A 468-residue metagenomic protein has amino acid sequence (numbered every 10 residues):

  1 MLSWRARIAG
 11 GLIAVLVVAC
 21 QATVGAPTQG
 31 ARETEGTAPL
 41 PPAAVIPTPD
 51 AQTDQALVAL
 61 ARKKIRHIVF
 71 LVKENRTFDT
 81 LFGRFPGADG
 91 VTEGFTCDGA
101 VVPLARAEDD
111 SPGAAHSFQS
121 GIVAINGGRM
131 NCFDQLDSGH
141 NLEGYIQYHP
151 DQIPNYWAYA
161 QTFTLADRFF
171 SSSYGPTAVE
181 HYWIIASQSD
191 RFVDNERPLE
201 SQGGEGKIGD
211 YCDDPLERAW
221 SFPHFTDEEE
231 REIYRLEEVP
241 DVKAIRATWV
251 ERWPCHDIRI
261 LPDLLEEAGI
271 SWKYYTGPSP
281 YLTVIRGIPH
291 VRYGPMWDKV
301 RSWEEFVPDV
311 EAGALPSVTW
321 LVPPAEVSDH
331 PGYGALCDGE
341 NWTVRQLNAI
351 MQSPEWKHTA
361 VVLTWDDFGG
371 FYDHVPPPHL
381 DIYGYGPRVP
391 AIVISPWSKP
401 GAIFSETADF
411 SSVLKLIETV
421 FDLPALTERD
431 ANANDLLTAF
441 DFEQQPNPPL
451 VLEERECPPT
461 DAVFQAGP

Functional and structural regions predicted by a protein language model:
M1-A9: Bacterial N-terminal signal peptides that target proteins for export
L16-A19: C-terminal motif of bacterial Sec signal peptides marking the signal peptidase cleavage site
A22-P468: N-terminal pro-sequences and low-complexity stem/linker regions of secreted or lumenal proteins
